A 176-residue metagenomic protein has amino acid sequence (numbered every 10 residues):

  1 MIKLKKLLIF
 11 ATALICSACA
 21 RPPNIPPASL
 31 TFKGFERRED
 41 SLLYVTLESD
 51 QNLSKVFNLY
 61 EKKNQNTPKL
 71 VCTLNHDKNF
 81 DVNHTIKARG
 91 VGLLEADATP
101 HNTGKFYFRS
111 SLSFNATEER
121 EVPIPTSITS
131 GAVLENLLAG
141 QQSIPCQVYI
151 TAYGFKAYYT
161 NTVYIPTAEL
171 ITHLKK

Functional and structural regions predicted by a protein language model:
M1-C19: Sec-dependent bacterial lipoprotein signal peptides
A20-G90, T162-H173: N-terminal export/targeting and maturation segments
R38, H101-T103, L137-A139: Surface-exposed coil/turn segments at beta-strand junctions on protein surfaces, enriched
Y44-E48, R109, P145-Q147: Beta-strand secondary-structure signal
S49-K55, L74-K78, L112-E118, V148-G154: Beta-strand elements of well-folded, non-transmembrane domains
H76-T129: Extended, solvent-exposed segments with strong compositional bias
P125-K176: Surface-exposed edge beta-strand/loop patches
